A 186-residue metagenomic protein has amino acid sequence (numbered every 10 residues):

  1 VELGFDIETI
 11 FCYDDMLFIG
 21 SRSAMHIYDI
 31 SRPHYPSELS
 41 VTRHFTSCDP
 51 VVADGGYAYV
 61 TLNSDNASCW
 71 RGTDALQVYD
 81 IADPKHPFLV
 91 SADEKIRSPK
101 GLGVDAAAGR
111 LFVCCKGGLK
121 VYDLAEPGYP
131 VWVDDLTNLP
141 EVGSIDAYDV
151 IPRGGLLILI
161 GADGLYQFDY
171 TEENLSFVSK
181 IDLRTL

Functional and structural regions predicted by a protein language model:
V1-L186: Feature marking well-ordered beta-strand scaffolds used for ligand recognition
